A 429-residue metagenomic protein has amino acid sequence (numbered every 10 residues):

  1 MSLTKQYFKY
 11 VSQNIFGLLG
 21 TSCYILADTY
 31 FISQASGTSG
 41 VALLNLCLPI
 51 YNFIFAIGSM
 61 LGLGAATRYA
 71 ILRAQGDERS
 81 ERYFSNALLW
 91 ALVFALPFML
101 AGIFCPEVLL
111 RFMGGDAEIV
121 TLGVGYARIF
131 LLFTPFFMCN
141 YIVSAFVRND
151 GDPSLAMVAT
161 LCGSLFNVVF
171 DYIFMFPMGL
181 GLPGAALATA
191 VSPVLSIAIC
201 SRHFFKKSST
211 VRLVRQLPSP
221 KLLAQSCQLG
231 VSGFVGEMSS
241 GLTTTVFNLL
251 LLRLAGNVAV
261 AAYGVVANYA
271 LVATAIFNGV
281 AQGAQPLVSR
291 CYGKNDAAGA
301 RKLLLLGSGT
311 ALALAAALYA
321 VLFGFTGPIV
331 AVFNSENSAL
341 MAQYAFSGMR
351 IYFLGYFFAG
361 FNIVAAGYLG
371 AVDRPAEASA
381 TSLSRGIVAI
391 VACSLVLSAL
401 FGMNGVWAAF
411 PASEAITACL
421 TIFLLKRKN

Functional and structural regions predicted by a protein language model:
M1-I15, Y69-F133, P177-V231, V288-G355 (+1 more regions): Short alpha-helical transmembrane segments in multi-pass integral membrane proteins
N14-L63, T67, F133-F137, A224-R290 (+3 more regions): Transmembrane helix-bundle signature of multi-pass secondary active exporters and lipid flippases
L26, A35-T38, L72, N149-D150 (+5 more regions): Helix-loop interface residues and adjacent transmembrane-helix termini in multi-pass membrane transporters, primarily
L26-Y30, L100, I142-F146, V168-I173 (+6 more regions): Alpha-helical transmembrane segments of multipass membrane proteins
T29, T38-V41, P153, L182 (+4 more regions): Membrane-helix interface/capping residues of multi-pass secondary transporters
V41-L100, F137-A156, A262-T326, A359-A378: Small-residue-rich hydrophobic transmembrane alpha-helices
F53-A56, N167-D171, I197-S201, L271-A275 (+3 more regions): Hydrophobic transmembrane alpha-helices of multi-pass small-molecule transporters
G62, I129-R148, A156-N167, A185-C200 (+4 more regions): Short runs within selected transmembrane alpha-helices of multi-pass transporters and secretion channels
